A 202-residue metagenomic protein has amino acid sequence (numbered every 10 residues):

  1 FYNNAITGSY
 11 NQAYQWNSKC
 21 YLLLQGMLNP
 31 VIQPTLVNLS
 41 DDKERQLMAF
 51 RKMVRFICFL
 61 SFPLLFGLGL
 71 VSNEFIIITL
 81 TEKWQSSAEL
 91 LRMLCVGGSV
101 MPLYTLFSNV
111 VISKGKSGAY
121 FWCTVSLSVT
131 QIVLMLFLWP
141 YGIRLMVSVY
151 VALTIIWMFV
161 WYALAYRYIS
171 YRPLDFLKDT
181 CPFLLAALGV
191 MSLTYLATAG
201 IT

Functional and structural regions predicted by a protein language model:
F1, V31-M48, R167-C181: Interhelical loop/hinge segments that connect adjacent transmembrane helices in multipass membrane
F1-N4, L39-S40, S113-K114, P140-Y141: Helix-loop interface residues and adjacent transmembrane-helix termini in multi-pass membrane transporters, primarily
F1-S18, L47-A49, Q85-L91: Interfacial/gating helices of multi-pass transporter permease domains
A13, N17-S61, S108-S113: Helix-loop junctions and terminal segments of transmembrane helices in multi-pass membrane transport/translocation
Y14, N29, L70, E89-R167: Short runs within selected transmembrane alpha-helices of multi-pass transporters and secretion channels
N17-L22, L60-L64, M93-G97, C123 (+3 more regions): Alpha-helical transmembrane segments of multi-pass integral membrane proteins
F50-P102, V129-F137, L188-L196: Alpha-helical transmembrane segments of multi-pass membrane transport and lipid-handling proteins
L127-T130, Y141, L145, V149 (+1 more regions): Transmembrane alpha-helical segments of multi-pass transport proteins
